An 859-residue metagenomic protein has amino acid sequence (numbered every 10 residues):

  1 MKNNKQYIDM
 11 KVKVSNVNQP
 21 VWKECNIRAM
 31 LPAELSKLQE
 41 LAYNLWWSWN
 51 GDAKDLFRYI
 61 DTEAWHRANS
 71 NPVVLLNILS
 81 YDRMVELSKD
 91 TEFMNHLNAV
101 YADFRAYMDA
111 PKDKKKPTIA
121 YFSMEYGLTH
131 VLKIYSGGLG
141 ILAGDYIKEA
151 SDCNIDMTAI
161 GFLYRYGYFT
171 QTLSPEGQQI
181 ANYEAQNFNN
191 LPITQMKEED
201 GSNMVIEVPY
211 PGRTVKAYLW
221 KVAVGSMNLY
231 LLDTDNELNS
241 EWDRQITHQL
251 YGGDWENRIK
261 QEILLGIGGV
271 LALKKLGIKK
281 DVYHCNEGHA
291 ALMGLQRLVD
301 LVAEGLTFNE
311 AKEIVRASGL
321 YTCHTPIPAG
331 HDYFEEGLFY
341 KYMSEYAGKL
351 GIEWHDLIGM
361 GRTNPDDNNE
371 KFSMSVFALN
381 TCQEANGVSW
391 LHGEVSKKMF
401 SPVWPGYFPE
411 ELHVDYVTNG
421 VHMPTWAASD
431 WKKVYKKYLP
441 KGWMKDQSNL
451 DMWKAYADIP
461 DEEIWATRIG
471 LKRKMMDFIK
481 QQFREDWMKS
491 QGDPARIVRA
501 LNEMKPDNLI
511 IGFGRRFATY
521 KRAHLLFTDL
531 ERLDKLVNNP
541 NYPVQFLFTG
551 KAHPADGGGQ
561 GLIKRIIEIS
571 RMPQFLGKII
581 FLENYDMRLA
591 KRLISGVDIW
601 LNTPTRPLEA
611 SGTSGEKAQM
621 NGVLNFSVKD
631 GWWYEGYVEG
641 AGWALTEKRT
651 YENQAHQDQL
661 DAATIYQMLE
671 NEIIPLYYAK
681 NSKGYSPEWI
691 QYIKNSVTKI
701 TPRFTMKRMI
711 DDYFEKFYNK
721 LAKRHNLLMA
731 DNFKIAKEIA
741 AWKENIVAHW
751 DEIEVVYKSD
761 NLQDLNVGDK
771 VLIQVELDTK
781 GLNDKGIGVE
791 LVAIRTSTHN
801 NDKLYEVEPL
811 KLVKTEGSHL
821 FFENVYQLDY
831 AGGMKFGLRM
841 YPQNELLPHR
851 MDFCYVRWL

Functional and structural regions predicted by a protein language model:
K2-L859: Catalytic cores of carbohydrate-active enzymes across secretory and cytosolic contexts
